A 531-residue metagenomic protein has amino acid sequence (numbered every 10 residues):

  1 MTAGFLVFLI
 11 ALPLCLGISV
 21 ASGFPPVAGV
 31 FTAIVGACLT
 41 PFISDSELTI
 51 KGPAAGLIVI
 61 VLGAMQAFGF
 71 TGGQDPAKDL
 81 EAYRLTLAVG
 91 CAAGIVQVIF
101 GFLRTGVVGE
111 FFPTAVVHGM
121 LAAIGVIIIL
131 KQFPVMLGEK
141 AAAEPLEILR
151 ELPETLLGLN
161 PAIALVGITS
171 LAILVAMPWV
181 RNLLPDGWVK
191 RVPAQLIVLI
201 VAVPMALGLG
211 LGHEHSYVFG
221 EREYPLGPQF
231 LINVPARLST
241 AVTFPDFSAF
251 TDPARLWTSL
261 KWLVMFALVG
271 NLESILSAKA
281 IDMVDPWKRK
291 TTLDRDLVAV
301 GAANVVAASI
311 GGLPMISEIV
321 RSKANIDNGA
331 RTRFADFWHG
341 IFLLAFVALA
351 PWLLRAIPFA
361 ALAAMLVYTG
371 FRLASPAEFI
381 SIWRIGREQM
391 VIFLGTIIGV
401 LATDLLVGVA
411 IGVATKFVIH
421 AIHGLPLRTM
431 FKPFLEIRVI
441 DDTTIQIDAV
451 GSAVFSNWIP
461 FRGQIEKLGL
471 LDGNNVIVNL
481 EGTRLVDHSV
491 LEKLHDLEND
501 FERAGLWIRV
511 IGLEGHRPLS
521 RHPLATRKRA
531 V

Functional and structural regions predicted by a protein language model:
M1-R428, F434: Transmembrane helical cores of multi-pass ion-transport proteins
K140, K528-V531: A polyampholytic, Gly/Pro-enriched intrinsically disordered region
R372-R529: The feature marks cytosolic C-terminal regulatory regions of anion transporters and related permeases
